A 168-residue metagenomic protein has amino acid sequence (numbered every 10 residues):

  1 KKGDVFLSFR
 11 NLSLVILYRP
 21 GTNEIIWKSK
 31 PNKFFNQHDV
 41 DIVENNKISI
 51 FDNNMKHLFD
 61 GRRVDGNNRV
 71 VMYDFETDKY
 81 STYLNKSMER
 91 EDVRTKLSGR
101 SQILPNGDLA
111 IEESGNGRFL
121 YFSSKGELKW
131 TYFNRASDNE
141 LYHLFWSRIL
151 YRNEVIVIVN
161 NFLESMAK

Functional and structural regions predicted by a protein language model:
K1-K168: Histidine-/acidic-rich catalytic cores in large beta-rich domains
